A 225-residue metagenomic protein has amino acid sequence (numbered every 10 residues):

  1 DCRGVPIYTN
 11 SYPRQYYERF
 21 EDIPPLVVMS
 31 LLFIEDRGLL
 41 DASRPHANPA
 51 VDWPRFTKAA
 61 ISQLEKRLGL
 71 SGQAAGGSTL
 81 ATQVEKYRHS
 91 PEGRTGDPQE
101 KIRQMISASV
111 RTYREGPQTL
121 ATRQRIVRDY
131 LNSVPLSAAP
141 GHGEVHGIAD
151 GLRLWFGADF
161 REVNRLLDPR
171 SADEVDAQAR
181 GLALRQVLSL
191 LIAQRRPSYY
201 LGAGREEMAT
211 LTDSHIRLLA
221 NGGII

Functional and structural regions predicted by a protein language model:
D1-I23: Terminal hydrophobic membrane-targeting helix
V5-N10, L39-A42, Y199: Short, solvent-exposed loop/turn elements at domain surfaces
D22-S30, R123: Periplasmic N-terminal gating module of Gram-negative TonB-dependent outer-membrane receptors
P25, A42-S71, I102: Acidic helix-start/capping segments at beta-turn-to-alpha-helix junctions
V28-R37, S214, L219: Active-site SXXK
F33-P45, S62-K66, S90, L136: Short helix-loop boundary/capping segments at the starts of domains
G72-I225: Non-catalytic, structured segments within soluble enzyme domains
